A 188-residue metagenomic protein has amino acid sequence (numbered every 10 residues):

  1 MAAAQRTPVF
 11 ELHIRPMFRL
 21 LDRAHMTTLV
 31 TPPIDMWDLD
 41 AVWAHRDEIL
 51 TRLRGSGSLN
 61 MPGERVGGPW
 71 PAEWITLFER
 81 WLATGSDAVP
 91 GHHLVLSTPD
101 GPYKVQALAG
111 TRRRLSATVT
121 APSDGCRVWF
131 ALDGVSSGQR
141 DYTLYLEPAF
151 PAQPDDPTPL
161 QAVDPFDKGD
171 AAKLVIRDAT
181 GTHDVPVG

Functional and structural regions predicted by a protein language model:
M1-H92: Aromatic- and Gly/Pro-enriched helix-to-coil junctions and flexible linker segments
P8, T111-L115, G138-R140, D156-T158 (+1 more regions): Residues at beta-strand starts and edge strands
G91-T120: Transition segment at domain starts
D100, S123, D178-G181: Glycine-centered tight beta-turn/hairpin loop motif at sheet-sheet or coil-to-beta transitions
G101, A149-F150, V187-G188: Intrinsically disordered, low-complexity linker/tail regions enriched in polar/charged residues
T111-P151: Mature extracytoplasmic domains of secretory-pathway proteins
R140-D170: An anionic, turn-rich surface loop/hairpin at beta-sheet edges that serves as a generic interaction/coordination patch
T158-G188: A short amphipathic beta-strand at an alpha->beta junction
